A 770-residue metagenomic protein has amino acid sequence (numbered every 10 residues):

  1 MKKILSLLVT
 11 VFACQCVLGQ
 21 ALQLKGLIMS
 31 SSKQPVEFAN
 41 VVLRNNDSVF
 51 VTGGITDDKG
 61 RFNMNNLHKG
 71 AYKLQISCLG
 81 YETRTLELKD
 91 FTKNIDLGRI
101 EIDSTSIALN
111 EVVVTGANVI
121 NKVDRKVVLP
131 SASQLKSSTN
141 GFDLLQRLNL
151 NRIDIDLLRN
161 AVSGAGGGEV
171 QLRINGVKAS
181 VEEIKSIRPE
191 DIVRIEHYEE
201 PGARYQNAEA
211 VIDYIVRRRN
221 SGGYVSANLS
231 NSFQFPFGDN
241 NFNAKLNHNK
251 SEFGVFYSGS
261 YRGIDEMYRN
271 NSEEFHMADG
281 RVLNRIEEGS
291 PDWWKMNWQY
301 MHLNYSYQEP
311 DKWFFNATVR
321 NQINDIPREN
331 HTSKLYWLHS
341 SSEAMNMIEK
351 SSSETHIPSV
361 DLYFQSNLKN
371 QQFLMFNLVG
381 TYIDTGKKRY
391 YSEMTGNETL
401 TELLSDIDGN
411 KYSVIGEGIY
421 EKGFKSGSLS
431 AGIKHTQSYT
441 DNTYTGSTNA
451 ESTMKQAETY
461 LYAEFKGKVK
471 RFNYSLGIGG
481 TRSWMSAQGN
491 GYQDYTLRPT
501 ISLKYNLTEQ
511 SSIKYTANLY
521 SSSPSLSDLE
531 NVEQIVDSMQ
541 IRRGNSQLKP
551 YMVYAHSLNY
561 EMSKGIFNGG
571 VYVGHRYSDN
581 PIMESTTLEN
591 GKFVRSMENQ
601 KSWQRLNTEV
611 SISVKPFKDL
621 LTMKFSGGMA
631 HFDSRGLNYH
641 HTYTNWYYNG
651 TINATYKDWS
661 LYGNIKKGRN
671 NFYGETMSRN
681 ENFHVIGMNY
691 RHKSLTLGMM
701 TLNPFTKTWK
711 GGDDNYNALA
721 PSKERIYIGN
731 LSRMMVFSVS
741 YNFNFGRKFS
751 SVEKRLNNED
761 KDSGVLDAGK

Functional and structural regions predicted by a protein language model:
Q20, K33, V42, K59-R61 (+20 more regions): Membrane-proximal, glycine/serine-rich, low-complexity loop/turn segments characteristic of large bacterial
K25-E37: Structural motif
N46-R61: Short, acidic Ser/Thr/Gly-rich low-complexity loop/linker segments typical of extracellular and cell-surface proteins
S186, F233-Q234, W293-K295, K350-H356 (+9 more regions): Replace "Gram-negative outer membrane beta-barrel proteins" with "bacterial and organellar outer membrane beta-barrel
Y198, G223-N228, R281-G289, S341-I348 (+10 more regions): Extracytoplasmic loops and strand-loop junctions of Gram-negative outer membrane beta-barrel proteins
N243, G627-S634, Y648-R691, L695-K723: C-terminal beta-barrel architecture of Gram-negative outer-membrane proteins
E266-V282, R328-A344, G386-N397, D441-A450 (+9 more regions): Outer-membrane beta-barrel translocator domains and adjoining extracellular loop/strand segments of Gram-negative
W298-I326, I348-P499, N506, Q510 (+3 more regions): Face-selective signature of the C-terminal outer-membrane beta-barrel domain
